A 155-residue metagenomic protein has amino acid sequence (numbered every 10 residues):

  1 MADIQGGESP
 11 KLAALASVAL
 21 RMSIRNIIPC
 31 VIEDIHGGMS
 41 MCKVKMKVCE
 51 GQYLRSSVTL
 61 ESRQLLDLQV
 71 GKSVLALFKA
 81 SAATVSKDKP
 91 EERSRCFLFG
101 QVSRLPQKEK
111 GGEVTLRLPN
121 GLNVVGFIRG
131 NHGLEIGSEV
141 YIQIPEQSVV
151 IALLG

Functional and structural regions predicted by a protein language model:
M1-P29, D34, S62-L105, G130-G155: Glycine/charge-rich catalytic "coupling/switch" loops of P-loop NTPases
D34, K45, E50-Q52: Short, highly charged
I35-M41, L105-G111: Short, conserved beta-turn/loop elements at beta-strand boundaries and strand-helix junctions
M41-C42, R55: Polyanion/phosphate-binding surface patch
V44-K47, V114-L118: SH3/SH3-like beta-barrel fold
E50, N120, E146-S148: Beta-strand elements of well-folded, non-transmembrane domains
G51-L66, L122-G133: Beta-strand/loop nucleic-acid-binding surfaces
G111-R117, G126-F127, E135, G155: Netrin-like (NTR/C345C) domain of secreted extracellular proteins
